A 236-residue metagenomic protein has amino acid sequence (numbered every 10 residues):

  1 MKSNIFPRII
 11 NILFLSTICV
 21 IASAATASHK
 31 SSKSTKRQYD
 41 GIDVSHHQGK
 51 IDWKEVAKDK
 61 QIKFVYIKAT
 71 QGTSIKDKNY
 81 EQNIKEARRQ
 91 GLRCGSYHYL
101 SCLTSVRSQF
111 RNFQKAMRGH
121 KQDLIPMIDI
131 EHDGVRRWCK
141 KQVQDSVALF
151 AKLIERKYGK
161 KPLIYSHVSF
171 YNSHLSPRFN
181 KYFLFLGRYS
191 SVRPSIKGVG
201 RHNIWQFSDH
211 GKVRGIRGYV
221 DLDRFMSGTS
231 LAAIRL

Functional and structural regions predicted by a protein language model:
K2-L13: Bacterial N-terminal signal peptides that target proteins for export
N11-I21: Bacterial N-terminal signal peptides
I21-K33: Bacterial Sec-dependent signal peptides at the C-terminal "C-region" and cleavage site
S31-H46, K54, F179-L236: Functionally critical loop-and-helix segments that line ligand-binding/catalytic clefts of soluble enzyme domains
S34-I51, A57, I67-A151, E155-K157: Substrate-binding cleft of extracellular glycoside hydrolase catalytic domains
K50-W53, Y171-S173: Short, well-ordered alpha-helical microsegments
L124-G198: Catalytic domains of cell-wall/extracellular-matrix polysaccharide-remodeling enzymes, centered on de-N-acetylation
